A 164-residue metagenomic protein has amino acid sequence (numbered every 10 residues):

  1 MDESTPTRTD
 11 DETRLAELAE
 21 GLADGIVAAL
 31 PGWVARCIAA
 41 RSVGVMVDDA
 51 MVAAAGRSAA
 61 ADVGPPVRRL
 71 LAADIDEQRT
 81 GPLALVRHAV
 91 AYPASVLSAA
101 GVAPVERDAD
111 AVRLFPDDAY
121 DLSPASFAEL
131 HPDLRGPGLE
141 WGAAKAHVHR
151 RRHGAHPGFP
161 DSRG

Functional and structural regions predicted by a protein language model:
M1-T80, H88-G164: Extended, amphipathic alpha-helical stalk segments that mediate dimerization and serve as stator/scaffold rods within
